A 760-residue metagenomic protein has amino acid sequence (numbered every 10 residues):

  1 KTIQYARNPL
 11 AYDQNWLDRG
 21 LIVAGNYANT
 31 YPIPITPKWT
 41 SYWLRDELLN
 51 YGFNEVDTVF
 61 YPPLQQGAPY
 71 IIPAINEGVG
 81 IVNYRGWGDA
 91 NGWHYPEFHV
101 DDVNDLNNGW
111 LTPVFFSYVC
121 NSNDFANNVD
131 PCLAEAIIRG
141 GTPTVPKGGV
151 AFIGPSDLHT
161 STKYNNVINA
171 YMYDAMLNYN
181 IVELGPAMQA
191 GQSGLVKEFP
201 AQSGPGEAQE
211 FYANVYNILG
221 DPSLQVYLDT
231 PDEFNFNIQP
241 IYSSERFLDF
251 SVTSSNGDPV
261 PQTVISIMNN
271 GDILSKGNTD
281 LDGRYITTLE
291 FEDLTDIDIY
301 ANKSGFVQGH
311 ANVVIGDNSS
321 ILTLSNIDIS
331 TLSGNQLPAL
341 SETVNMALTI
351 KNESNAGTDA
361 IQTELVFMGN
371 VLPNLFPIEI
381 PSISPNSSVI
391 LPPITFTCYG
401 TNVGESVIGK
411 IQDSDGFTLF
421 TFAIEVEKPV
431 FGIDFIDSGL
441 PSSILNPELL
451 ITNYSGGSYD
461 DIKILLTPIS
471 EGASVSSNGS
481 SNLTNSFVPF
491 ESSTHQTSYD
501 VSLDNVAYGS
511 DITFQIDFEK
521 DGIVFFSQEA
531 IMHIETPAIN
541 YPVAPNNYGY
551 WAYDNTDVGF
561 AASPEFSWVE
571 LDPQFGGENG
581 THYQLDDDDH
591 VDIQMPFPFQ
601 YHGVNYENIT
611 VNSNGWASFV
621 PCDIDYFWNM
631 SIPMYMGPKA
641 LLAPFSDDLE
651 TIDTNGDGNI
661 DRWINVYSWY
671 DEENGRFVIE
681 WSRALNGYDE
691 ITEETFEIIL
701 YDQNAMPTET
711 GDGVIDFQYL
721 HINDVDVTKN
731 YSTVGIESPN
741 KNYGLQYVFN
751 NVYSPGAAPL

Functional and structural regions predicted by a protein language model:
K1-H310: Cysteine-dependent hydrolase recognition
I22, L503-V506, H533-L760: Extracytoplasmic Ser/Thr/Pro-rich, glycosylation-prone low-complexity segments
A190-S193, S203-Y242, N302-I321, G416-I424 (+2 more regions): A recurrent domain-boundary module in secreted/ectodomain proteins
P240-E245, G334-E342, D437-I444: Short, solvent-exposed loop/linker segments at the N-terminal edge of repeated beta-sheet extracellular domains
V264-N270, K351-L372, T452-S474: Short acidic, flexible loop segments centered on an aromatic residue
R284-Y285, L372-T401, S476-V506: Intrinsically disordered, low-complexity Pro/Gly/Ser/Thr-rich segments with frequent PxxP/GP/PP motifs and embedded
A301-V314, F396-F431, D500-T536: Terminal connector regions
S341-N355, S442-G457: Short beta-strand elements of extracellular/lumenal beta-sandwich folds
